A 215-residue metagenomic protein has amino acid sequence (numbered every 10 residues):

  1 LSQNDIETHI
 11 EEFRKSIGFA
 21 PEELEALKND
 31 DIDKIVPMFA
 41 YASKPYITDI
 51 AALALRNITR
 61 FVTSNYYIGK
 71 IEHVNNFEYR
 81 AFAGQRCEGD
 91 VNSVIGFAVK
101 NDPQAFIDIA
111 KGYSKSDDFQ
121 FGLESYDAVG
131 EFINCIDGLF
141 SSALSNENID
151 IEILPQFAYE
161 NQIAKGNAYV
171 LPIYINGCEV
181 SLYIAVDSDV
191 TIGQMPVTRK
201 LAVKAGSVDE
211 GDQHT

Functional and structural regions predicted by a protein language model:
L1-T215: N-terminal auxiliary interaction/assembly segments of multi-subunit proteins
